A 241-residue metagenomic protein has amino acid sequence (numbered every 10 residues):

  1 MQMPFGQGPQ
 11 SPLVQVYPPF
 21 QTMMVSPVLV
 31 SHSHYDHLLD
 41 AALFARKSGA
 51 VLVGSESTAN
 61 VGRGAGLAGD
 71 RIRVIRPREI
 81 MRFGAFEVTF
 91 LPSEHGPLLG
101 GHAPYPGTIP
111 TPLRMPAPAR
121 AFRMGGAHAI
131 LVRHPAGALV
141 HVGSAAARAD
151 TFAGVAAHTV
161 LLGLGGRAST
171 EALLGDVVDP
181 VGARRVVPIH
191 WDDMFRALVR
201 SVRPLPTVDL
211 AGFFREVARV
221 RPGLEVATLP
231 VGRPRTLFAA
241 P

Functional and structural regions predicted by a protein language model:
M1, V25-S33, V53-E56, V140-A145 (+3 more regions): Active-site neighborhood of phospho(di)ester-bond hydrolases with catalytic His/Asp-centered motifs
M1-G8, F86-A103, D176-P188, D193: Short, solvent-exposed beta-strand-terminating loops
M1-H34, L39-R46, G69, L98-P116 (+1 more regions): Pre-active-site segment of Zn-dependent metallo-hydrolases
V25, G49, A156-A157, A183: Local beta-strand N-terminus motif with an aromatic residue
R46-V51, G137-L139: Short active-site oxyanion
V51, A59, R63-I80, G175 (+1 more regions): Binuclear metal-ion centers of metallo-dependent hydrolases, dominated by the metallo-beta-lactamase
I80-T89, R133-L139, T236-L237: Beta-strand-turn-beta hairpins that frame and shape the catalytic cleft of phosphate-ester-processing enzymes
L113-P180: Active-site-proximal loop/helix segments of hydrolase catalytic cores
